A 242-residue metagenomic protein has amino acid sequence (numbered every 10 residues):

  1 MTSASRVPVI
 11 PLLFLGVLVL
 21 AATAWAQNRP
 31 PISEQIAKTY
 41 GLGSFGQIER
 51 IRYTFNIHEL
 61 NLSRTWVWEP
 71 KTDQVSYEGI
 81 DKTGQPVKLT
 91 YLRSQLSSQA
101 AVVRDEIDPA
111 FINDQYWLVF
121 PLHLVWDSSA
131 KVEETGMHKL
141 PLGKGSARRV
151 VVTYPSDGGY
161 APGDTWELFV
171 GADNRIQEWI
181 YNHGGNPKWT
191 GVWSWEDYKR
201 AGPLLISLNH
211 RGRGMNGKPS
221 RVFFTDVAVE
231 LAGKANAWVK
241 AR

Functional and structural regions predicted by a protein language model:
M1-P8: N-terminal secretory signal peptides that target proteins for export/translocation
P11-A21: Bacterial N-terminal signal peptides
A22-A26: Sec/Tat signal peptide C-region and signal peptidase I cleavage site
Q27-E34, Y91-D164, G184-W189, V239-R242: Flexible, processing/modification-adjacent segments and terminal tails in exported/periplasmic/extracellular proteins
P30-R104, A130-M137: N-terminal mature ectodomain segment of secretory-pathway/periplasmic proteins
F45, W68-K71, W117-L118, W166 (+2 more regions): Tryptophan-centric aromatic hotspots in well-structured domains and transmembrane helices
S146-A241: Gly/Pro-enriched, hydrophobic low-complexity segments that function as extracytoplasmic propeptides/linkers
